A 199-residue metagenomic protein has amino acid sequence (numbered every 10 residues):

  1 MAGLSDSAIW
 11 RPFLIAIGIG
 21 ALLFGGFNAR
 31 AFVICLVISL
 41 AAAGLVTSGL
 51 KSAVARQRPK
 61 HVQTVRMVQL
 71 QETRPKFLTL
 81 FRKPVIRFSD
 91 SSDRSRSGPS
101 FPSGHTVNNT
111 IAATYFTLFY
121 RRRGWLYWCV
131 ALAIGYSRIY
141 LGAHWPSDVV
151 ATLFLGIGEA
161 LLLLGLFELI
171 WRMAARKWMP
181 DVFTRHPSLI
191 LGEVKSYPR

Functional and structural regions predicted by a protein language model:
M1-S97, I111-L118, R122-I134: Hydrophobic alpha-helical bundle signature of multipass membrane enzymes
R74-R199: Membrane-embedded catalytic cores of phosphoryl/pyrophosphoryl-handling enzymes
